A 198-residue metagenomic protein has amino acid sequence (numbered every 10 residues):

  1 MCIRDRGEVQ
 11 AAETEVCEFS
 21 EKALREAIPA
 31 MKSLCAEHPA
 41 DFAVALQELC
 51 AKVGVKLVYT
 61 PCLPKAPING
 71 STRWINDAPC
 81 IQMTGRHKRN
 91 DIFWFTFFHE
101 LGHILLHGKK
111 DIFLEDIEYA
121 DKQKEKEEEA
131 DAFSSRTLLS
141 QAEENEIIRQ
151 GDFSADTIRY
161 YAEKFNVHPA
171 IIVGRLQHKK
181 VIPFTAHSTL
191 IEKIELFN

Functional and structural regions predicted by a protein language model:
M1: Phosphate/diphosphate ligand-binding glycine-rich loop within oxidoreductases
R4-N198: Active-site hotspot residues in diverse enzymes, especially metal/ion-binding acidic/histidine motifs
